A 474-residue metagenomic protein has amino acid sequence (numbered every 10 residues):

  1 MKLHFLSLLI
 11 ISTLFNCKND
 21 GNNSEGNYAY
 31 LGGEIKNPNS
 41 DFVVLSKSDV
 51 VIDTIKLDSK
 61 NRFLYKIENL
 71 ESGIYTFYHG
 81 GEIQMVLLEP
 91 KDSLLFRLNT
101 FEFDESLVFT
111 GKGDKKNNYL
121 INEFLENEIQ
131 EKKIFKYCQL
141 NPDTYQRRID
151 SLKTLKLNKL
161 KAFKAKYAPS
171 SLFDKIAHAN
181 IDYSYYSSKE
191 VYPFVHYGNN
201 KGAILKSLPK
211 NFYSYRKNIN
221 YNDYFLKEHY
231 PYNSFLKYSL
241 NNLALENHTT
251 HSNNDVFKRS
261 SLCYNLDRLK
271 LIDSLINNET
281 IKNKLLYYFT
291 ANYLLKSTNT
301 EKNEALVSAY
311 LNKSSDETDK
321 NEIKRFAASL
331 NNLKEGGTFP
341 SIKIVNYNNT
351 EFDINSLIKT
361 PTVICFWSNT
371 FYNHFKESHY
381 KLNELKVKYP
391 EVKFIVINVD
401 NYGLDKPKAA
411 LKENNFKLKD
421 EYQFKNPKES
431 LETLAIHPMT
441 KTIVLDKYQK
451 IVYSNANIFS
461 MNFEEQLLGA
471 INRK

Functional and structural regions predicted by a protein language model:
T13-N16: C-terminal motif of bacterial Sec signal peptides marking the signal peptidase cleavage site
N19-L172, S188: A non-transmembrane, solvent-exposed segment enriched in polar/low-complexity residues
D223-K296: Long, charge-rich alpha-helical interaction segments
D319-N355: N-terminal "domain-start" segment that seeds a small globular fold
F352-L382: Short active-site neighborhood of thiol/selenol oxidoreductases, capturing the structured segment around
N373-N414, N426-L431: Structural microenvironment flanking redox-active thiols in thiol-disulfide oxidoreductases
A410-K447: Short, internal strand/loop/helix patches that form the active-site neighborhood or redox-interaction surface
V444-K474: Thiol-/selenol-based redox modules, centered on thioredoxin-like and closely related oxidoreductase domains
